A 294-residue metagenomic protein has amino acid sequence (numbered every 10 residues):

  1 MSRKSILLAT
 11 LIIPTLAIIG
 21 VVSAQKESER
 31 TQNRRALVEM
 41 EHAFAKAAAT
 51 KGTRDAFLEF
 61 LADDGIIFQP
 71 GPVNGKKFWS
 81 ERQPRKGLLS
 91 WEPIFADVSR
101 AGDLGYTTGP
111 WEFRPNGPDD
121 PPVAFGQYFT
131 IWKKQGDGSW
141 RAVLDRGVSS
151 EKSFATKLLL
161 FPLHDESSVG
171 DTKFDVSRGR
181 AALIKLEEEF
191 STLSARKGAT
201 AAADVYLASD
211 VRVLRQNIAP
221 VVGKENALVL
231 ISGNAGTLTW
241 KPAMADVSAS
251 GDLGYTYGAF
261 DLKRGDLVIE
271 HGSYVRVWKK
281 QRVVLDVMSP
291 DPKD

Functional and structural regions predicted by a protein language model:
M1-T10: Bacterial N-terminal signal peptides that target proteins for export
A9-I18: Bacterial N-terminal signal peptides
G20-R54, L58-F60, S150-A201, V205: Short, low-complexity N-terminal intrinsically disordered segments enriched in polar/charged residues
T31-V38, G52-D103, P122-V123, T200-G251: A solvent-exposed, acidic/Ser-Thr-rich amphipathic alpha-helical stretch
F44, W91, L104-T108, F129-W132 (+6 more regions): Short, structured motif recognition centered on aromatic/hydrophobic residues
D64, T108-P115, Y257-K263, P290: Generic short beta-strand segments
F78-R82, P93-V98, P110-F113, Q127-K134 (+5 more regions): Hydrophobic/aromatic beta-strand elements that line small-molecule binding cavities or substrate pockets in beta-rich
V123-P162, H271-D294: Short beta-strand edge/turn micro-motifs at domain boundaries
